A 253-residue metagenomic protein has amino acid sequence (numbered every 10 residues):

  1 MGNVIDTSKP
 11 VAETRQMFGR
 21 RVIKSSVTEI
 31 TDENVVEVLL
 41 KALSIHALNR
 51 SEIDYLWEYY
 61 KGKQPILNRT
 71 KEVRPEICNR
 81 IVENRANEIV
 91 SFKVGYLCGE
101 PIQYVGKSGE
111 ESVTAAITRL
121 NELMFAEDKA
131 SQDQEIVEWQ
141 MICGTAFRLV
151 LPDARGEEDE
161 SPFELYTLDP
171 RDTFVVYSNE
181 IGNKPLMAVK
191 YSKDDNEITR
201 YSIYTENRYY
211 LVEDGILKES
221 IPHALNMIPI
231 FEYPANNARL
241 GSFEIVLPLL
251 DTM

Functional and structural regions predicted by a protein language model:
M1-E164: Extended, helix-rich architectural segments
T14-T28, Q134-M253: Structured, contiguous alpha/beta core segments that scaffold functional sites
